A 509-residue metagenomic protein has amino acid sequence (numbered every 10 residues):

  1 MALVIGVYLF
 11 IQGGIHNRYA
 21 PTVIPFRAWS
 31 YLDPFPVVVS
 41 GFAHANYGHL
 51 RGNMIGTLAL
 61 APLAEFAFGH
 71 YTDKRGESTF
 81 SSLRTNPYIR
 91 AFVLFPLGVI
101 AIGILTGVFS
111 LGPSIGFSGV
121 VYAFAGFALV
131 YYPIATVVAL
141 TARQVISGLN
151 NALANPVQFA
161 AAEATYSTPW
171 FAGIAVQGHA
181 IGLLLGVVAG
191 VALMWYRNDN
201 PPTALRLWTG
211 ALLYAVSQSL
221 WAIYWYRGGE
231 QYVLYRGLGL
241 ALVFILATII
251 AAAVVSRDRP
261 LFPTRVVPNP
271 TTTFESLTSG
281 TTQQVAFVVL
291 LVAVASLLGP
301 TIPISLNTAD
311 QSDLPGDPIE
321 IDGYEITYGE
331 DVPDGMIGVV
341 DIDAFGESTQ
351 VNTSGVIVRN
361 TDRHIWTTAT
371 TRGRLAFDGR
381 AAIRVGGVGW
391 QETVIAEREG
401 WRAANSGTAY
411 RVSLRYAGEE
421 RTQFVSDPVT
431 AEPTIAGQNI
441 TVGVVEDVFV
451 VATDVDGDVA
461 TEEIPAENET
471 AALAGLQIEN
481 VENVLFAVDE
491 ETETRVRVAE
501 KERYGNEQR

Functional and structural regions predicted by a protein language model:
M1-L277: A detector for small-residue-rich transmembrane helices and their helix-helix packing motifs
Q12, Q144, Q158, Q177 (+10 more regions): Residue-identity detector for glutamine
G13-H16, R90-A91, A293-A295, P300-S305 (+1 more regions): Short linear motifs at secondary-structure transitions and domain/linker junctions
N17, N46, N53, N86 (+12 more regions): Detector for Asparagine
S118, T308-D310: Functional transmembrane-helix hotspots
E230-L238, L297-I302, A309: Transmembrane helical bundles and short interhelical boundary loops of multi-pass, membrane-embedded
N269-N307: Internal/C-terminal transmembrane anchor helices
Q311-R509: Extracytosolic and intramembrane catalytic regions of membrane-associated proteins in envelope/secretory systems
